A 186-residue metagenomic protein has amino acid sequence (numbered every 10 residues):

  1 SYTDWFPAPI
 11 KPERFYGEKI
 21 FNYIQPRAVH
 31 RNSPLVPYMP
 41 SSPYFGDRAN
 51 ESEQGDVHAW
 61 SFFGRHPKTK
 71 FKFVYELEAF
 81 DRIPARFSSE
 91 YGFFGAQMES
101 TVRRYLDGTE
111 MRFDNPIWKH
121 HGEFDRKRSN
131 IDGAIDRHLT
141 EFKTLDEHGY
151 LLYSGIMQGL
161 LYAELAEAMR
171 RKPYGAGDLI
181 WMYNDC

Functional and structural regions predicted by a protein language model:
S1-Q54, L160: Active-site neighborhood of glycoside hydrolase catalytic domains
R27-H30, M39-S42, G46-S52, H66-C186: Substrate-binding clefts and catalytic carboxylate motifs of secreted carbohydrate-active enzymes
D56-H58: Low-complexity repetitive segments in secreted/extracellular proteins
